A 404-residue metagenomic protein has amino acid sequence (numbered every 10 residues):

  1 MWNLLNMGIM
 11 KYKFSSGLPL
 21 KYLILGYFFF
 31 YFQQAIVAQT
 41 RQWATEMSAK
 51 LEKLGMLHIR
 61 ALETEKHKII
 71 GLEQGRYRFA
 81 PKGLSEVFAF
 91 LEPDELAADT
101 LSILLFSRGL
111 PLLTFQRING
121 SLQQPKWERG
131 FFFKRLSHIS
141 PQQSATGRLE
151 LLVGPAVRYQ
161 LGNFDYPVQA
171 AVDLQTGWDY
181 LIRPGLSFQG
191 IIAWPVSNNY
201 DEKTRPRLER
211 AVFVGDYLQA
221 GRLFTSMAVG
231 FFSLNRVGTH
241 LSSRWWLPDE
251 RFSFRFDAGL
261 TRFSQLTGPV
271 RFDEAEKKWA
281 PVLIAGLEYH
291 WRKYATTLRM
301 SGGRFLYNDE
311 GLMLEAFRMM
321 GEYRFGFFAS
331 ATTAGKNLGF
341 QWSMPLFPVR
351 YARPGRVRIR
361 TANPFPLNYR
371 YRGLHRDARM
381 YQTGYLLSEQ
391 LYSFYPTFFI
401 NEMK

Functional and structural regions predicted by a protein language model:
Y22-Q33: Bacterial N-terminal signal peptides
Q34-A38: Sec/Tat signal peptide C-region and signal peptidase I cleavage site
Q39-F213, E274-E276, N401-K404: Outer-membrane beta-barrel initiation region
T40-A44, L105-I139, R292-N308, M319-K404: Flexible, glycine-rich linker and terminal segments associated with outer-membrane beta-barrel/transport systems
G71, L151-N163, F188-N198, D216 (+4 more regions): Transmembrane beta-strand segments that form the barrel wall of outer-membrane beta-barrel proteins
P141-E150, L181-S187, L218-F224, P248-S253 (+2 more regions): Short loop/turn motifs that connect adjacent beta-strands in outer-membrane beta-barrel proteins
G162-A171, I182-P184, P195-L208, V229-T239 (+5 more regions): Solvent-exposed loop/turn segments connecting transmembrane beta-strands in outer-membrane beta-barrel proteins
V172-R183, R205-A220, G238-A258, P281-W291 (+2 more regions): Feature captures outer-membrane beta-barrel proteins of Gram-negative bacteria and organelles
